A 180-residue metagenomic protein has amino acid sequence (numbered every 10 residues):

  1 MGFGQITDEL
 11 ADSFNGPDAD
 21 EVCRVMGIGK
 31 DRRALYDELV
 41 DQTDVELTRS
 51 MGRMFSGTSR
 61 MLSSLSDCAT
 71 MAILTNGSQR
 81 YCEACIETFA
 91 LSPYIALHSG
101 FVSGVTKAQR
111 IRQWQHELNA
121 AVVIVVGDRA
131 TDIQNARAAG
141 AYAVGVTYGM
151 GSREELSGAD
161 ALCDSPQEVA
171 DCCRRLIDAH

Functional and structural regions predicted by a protein language model:
M1-S59: N-terminal helical cap/lid subdomain that shapes the substrate entry/recognition surface in HAD-like hydrolases
E9-S13, L91-V105: A short, structured active-site edge motif that brings together acidic residues
V45-I73, Q79, E83, A108-Q109: Short, acidic loop-to-helix structural element flanking the phosphoryl-transfer center in phosphate-processing enzymes
S59-D67, Q115, I133-R137: Surface-exposed amphipathic alpha-helices with a cationic face
S66-A69, H116-V122, L176-H180: Glycine-rich phosphate-binding loop signature in dinucleotide/nucleotide-binding domains
L91-H98, E154-R174: Structural recognition of alpha->loop->beta junctions
K107-I133: Conserved Lys-Pro-Asp/Glu-containing loop-to-beta segment of HAD-superfamily phosphomonoesterases, centered on
V125-D164: Acidic, Mg2+-coordinating phosphoryl-transfer loop and its flanking beta/alpha structural elements, shared across
